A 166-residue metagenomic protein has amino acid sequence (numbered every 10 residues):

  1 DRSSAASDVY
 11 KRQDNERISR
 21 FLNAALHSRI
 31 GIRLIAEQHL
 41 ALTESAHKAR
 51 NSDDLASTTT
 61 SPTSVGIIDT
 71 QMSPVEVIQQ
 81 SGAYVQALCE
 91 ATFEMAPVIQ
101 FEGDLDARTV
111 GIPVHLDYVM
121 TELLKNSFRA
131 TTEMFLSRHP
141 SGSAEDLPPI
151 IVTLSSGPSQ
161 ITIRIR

Functional and structural regions predicted by a protein language model:
D1-A6, Y10: Single conserved hydrophobic/aromatic residue that forms the stacking wall/gate of nucleotide- or nucleobase-binding
A5, R20, A24-G31, Q80 (+3 more regions): Charged, amphipathic alpha-helical oligomerization/scaffolding segments
Q13-A24, P62-S73, V77, R108 (+1 more regions): Non-transmembrane, amphipathic alpha-helical segments
I30-E44, A83-E90, E94, R129-T132: Charged/polar positions within long, soluble alpha-helices
R50-A91, S155: Short beta-to-alpha transition helix within the HATPase_c
P97-M120: Conserved short strand/loop->alpha-helix "switch" segment adjacent to the catalytic nucleotide/phosphoryl-transfer site
I112-D146, G157: Conserved ATP-binding N-box helix of the HATPase_c
I163-R166: Conserved DxG motif in ATP/Mg2+-binding regions
